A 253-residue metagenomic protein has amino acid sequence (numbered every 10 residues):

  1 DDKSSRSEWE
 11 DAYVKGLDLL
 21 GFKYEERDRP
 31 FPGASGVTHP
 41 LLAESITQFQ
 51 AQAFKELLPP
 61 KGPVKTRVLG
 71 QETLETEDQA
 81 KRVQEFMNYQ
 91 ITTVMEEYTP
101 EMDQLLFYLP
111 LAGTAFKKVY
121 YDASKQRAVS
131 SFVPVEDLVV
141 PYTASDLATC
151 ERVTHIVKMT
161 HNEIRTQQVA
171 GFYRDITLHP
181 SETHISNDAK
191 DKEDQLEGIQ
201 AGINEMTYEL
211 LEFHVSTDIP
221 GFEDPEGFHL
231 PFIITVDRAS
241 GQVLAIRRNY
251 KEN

Functional and structural regions predicted by a protein language model:
D1-K251: Extended, helix-rich architectural segments
